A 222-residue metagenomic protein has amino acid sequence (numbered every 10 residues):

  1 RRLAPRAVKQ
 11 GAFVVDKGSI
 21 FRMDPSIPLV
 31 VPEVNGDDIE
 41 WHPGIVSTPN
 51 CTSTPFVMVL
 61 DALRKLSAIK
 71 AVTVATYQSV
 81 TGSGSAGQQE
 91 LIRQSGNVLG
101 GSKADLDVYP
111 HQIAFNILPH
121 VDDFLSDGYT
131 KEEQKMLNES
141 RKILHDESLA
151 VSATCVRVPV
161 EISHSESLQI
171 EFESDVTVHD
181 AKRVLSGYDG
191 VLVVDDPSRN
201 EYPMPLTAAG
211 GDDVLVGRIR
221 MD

Functional and structural regions predicted by a protein language model:
R1-I113, L149-A150, V178-H179, R183 (+1 more regions): N-terminal Rossmann-like NAD(P) cofactor-binding subdomain of oxidoreductases, focused on the glycine-rich
P5, D61, Q134, N138 (+2 more regions): A broad, structural surface signal
P49, T130, E171: Active-site-adjacent beta-strand anchor residues
C51-T52, T76-S83, I117-L125, C155-V160 (+1 more regions): Glycine-rich beta-alpha junction loops
L66, V80, H120, E139 (+3 more regions): Change "in soluble alpha/beta enzymes" to "in soluble alpha/beta proteins
V108-E161: Oxyanion-binding "anion nests"
A153-T154, P159-G190: Internal helical hairpin/lid segments
